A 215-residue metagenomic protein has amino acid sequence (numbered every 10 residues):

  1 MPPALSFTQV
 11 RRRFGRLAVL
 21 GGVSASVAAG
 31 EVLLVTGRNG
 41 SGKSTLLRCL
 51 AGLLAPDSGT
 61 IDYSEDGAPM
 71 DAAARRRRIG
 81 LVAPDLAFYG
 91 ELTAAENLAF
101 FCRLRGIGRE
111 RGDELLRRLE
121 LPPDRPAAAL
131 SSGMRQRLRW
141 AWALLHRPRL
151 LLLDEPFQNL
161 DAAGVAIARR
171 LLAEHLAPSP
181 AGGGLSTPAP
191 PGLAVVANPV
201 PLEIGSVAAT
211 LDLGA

Functional and structural regions predicted by a protein language model:
L5, L20-G22: Conserved structural motif at the start of ABC-family nucleotide-binding domains
T36-R38: The feature captures the beta-strand-to-loop junction immediately N-terminal to the Walker
A51: Helix-to-loop junction immediately C-terminal to a conserved catalytic motif
G59-M70, A74-R75: Conserved ABC transporter NBD signature motif
G112-S131, R135: Conserved ABC nucleotide-binding domain
L151-E155: Catalytic Walker B motif of ABC-type/P-loop ATPase nucleotide-binding domains
